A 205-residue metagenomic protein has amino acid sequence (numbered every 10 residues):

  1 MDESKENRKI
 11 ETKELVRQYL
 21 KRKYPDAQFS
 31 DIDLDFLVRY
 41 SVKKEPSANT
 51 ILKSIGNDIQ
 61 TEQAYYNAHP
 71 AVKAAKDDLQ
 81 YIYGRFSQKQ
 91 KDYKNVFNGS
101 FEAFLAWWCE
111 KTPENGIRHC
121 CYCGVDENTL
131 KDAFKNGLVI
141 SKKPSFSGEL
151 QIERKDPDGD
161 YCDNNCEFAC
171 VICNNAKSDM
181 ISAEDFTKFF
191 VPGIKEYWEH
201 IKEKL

Functional and structural regions predicted by a protein language model:
M1-Y83: Mixed-charge, low-complexity interaction segments
Q28, N49, K94, S178 (+1 more regions): Residue-level signal for secondary-structure boundary elements
N67-E127, D158: Short, charged surface segments at domain edges that flank catalytic/cofactor-binding sites
G99-F101, G116, A133, H200 (+1 more regions): DEDD superfamily 3′-5′ metal-dependent exonuclease/proofreading module
K111-P113, E149-L150, D160-L205: A detector for short metal-coordination/catalytic motifs
C121-F168, K177: Histidine-centered nuclease catalytic patch
